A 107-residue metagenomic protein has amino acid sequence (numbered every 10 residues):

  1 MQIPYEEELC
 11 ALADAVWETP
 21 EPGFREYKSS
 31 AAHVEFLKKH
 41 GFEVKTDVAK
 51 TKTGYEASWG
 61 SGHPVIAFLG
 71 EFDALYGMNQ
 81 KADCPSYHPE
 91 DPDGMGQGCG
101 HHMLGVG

Functional and structural regions predicted by a protein language model:
M1-G98, H102, V106: Acidic/His- and Gly-rich active-site-bordering loop/insert found across diverse amide/peptide-bond hydrolases
